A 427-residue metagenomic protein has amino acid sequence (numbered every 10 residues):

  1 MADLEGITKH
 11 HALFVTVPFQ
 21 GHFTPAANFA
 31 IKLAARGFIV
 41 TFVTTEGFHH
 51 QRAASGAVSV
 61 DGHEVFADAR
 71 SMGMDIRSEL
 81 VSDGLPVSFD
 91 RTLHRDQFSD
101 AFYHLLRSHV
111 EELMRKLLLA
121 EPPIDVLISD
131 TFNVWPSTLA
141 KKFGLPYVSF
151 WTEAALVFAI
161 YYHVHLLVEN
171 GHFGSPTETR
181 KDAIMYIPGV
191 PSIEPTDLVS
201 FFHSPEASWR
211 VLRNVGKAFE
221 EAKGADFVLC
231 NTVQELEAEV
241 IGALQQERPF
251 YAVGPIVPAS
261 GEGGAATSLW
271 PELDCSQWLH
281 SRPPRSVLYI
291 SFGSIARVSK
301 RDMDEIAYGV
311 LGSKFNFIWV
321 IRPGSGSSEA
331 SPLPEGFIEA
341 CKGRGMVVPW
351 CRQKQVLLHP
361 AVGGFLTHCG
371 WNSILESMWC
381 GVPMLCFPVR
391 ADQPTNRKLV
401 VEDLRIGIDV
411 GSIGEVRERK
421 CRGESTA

Functional and structural regions predicted by a protein language model:
M1-A427: Glycosyltransferase specificity loop/lid
